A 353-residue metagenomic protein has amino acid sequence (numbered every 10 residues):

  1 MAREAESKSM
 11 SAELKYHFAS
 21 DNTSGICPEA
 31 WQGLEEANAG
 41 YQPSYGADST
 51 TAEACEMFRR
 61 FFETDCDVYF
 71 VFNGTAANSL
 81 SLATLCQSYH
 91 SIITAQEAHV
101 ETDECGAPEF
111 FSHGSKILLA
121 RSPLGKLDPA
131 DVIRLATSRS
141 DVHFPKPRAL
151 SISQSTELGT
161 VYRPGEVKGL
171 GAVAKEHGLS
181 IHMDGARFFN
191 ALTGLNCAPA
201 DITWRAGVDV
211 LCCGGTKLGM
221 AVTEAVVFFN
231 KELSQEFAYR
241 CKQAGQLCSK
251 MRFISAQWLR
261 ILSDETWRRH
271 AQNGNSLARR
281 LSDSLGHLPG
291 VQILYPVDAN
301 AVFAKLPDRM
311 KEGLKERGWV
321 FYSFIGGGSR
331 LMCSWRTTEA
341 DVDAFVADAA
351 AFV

Functional and structural regions predicted by a protein language model:
A2-R317, Y322-G328, M332-T337, F345-V353: Conserved PLP-enzyme active-site core in the AAT-like
D341: Short acidic active-site motifs
